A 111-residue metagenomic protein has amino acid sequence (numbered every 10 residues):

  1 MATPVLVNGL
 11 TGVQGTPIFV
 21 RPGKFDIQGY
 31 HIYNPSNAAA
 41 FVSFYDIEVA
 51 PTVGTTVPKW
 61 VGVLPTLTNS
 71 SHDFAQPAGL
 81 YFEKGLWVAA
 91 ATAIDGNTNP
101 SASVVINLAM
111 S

Functional and structural regions predicted by a protein language model:
M1-K24, T92-S111: C-terminal interaction-tip segments
P22, H31-S36, A78: Non-cytosolic beta-sheet module surface loops
Q28-Y30, G79-G96: Noncatalytic modules at the cell exterior or secretory-pathway interfaces, chiefly beta-strand-rich lectin/adhesion
I32-F41, A93-S101: Extended, low-complexity, turn-rich repeat/linker tracts enriched in Gly/Pro/Ser/Thr and Asp/Glu that occur
S36-P58: Short, surface-exposed beta-strand/strand-loop-strand elements in extracellular ectodomains
F41-Y45, W87-A89, N107: Beta-strand signatures of extracellular beta-sandwich domains
V63-S70: Short proline/glycine- and polar residue-rich coil/turn motifs
S70-G79: Exposed aromatic-hydrophobic patches
